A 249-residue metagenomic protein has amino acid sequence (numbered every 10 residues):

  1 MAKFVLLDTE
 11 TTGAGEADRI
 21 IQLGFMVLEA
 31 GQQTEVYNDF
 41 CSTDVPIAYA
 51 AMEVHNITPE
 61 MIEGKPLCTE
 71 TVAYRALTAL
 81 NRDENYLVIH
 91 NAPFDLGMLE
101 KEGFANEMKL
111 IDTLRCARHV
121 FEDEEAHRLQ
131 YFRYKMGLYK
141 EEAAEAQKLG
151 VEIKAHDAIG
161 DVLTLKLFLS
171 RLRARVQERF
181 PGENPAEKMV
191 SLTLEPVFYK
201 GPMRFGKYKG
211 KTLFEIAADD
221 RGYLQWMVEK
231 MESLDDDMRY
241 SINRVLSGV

Functional and structural regions predicted by a protein language model:
M1-K109, R115, E122-A144, K148-H156: Conserved non-catalytic scaffold segment of RNase H-like nuclease domains
L67-T71, A92-L99, H119-E124, E141-E145 (+2 more regions): Short, surface-exposed, charge-dense and proline/glycine-enriched linear segments
R115-R118, Y131-Y134, L167-S170, Q225: Generic alpha-helical structural context detector
H156-F168: Acidic, divalent-metal-coordinating active-site segment for phosphoryl/phosphodiester hydrolysis, typified by short
L167-V249: Acidic two-metal-ion nuclease catalytic site recognized across multiple nuclease folds, prominently DnaQ/RNase D-T
